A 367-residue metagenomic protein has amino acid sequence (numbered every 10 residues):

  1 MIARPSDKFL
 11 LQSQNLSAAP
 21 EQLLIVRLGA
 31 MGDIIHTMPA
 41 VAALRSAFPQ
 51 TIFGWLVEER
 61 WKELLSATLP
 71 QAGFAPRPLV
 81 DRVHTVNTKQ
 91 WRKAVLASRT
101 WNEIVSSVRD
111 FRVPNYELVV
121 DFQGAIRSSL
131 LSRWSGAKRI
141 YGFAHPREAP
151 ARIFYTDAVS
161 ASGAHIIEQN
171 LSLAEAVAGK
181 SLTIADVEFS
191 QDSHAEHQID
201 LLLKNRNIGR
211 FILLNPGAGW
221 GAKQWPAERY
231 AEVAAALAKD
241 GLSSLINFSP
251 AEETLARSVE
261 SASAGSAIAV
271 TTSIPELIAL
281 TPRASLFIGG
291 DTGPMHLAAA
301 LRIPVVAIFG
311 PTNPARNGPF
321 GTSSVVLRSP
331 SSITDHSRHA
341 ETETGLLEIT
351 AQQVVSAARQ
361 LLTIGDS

Functional and structural regions predicted by a protein language model:
M1-S367: Catalytic machinery of carbohydrate-active enzymes, primarily nucleotide-sugar-dependent glycosyltransferases
